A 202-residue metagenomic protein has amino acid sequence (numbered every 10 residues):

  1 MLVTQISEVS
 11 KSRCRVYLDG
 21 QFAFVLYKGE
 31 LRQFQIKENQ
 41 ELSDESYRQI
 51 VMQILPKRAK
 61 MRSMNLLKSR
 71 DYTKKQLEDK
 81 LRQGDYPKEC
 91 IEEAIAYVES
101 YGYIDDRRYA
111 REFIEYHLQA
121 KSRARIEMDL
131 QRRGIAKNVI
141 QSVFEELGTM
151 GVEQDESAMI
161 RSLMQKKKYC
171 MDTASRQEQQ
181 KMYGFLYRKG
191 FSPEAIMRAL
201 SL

Functional and structural regions predicted by a protein language model:
M1-L202: An alpha-helical, amphipathic repeat domain used for nucleic-acid recognition, typified by the mTERF helical solenoid
